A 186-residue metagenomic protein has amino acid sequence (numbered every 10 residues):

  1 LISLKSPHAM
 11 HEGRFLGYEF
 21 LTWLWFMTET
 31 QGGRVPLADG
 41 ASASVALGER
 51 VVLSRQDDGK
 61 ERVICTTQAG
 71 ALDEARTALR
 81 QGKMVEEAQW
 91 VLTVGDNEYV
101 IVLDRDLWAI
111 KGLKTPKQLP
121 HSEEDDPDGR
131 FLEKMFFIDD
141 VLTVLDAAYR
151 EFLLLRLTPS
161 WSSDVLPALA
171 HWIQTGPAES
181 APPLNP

Functional and structural regions predicted by a protein language model:
L1-P186: Intrinsically disordered, low-complexity, charge-rich terminal extensions of nucleic-acid-associated complexes
